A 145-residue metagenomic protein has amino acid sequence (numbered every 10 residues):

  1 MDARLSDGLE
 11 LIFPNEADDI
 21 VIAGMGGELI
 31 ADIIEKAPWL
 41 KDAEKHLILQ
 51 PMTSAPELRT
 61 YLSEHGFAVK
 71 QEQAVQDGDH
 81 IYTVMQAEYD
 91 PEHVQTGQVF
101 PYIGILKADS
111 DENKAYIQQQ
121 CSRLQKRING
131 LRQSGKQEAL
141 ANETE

Functional and structural regions predicted by a protein language model:
M1-D18: S-adenosyl-L-methionine
L5-D7, P51, Q71: Short loop/edge segments at beta-strand edges and connector loops that shape dinucleotide/nucleotide cofactor-binding
A17, D32-E35, R59-L62: Short amphipathic alpha-helical segments
D18-D19, K45: Conserved acidic residues
E28-W39, S54-A55: A short, conserved alpha-helix within the catalytic core of class I
K41-P56: Conserved beta-strand signature within the Rossmann-like core of class I S-adenosyl-L-methionine
S54-Q95: Active-site capping/gating segments
P91, T96-E145: An accessory alpha-helical subdomain
